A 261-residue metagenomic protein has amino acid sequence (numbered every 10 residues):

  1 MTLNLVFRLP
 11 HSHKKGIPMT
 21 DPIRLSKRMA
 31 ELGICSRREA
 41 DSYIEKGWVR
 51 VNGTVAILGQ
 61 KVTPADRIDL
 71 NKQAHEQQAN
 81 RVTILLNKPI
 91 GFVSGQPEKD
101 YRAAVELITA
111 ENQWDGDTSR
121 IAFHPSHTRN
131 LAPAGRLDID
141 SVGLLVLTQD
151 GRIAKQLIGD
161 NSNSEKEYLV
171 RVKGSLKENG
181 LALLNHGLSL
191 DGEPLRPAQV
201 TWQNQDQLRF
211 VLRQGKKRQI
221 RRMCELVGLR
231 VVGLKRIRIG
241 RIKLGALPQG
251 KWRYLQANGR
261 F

Functional and structural regions predicted by a protein language model:
L5-P18: Short, Lys/Arg-enriched N-terminal segments with co-localized hydrophobic residues within the first ~10-30 amino acids
M19-F261: Basic, flexible Lys/Arg- and Gly-enriched helix-loop patches that mediate nucleic-acid binding at interfaces with rRNA
